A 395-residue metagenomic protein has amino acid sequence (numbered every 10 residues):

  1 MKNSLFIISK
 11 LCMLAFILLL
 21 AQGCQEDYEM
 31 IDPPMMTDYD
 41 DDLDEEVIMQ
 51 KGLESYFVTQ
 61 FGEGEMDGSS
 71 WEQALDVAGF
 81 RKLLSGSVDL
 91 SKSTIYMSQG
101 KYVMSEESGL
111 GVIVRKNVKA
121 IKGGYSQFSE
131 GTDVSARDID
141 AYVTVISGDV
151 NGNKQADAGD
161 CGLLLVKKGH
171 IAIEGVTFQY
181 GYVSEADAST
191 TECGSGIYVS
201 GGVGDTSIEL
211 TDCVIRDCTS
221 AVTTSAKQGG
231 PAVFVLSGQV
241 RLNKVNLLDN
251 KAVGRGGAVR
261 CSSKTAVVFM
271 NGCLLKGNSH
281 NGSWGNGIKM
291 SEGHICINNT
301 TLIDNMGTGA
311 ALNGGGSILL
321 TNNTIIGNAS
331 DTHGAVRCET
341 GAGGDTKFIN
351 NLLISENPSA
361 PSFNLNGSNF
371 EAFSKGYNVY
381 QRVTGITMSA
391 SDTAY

Functional and structural regions predicted by a protein language model:
M1-C12: Bacterial N-terminal signal peptides that target proteins for export
L20-G23: C-terminal motif of bacterial Sec signal peptides marking the signal peptidase cleavage site
Q25-D27: Bacterial signal peptide processing site
M30-K82, K101, Y142: Right-handed parallel beta-helix/beta-solenoid
T59-S98, V103, G109-I113, A158-L163: Acidic Gly/Asp/Thr-rich repetitive segments characteristic of extracellular carbohydrate-active and adhesion proteins
Q99, S105-A120, E130-I139, T191 (+4 more regions): Predominantly extracellular beta-rich ligand-binding scaffolds that present long acidic/polar faces for carbohydrate
M104-A120, F128-E174, Q179-T206, V233-V235 (+3 more regions): Extracellular beta-strand-rich solenoid/capping regions of secreted or surface-exposed proteins that bind or remodel
K168-S283: Right-handed parallel beta-helix
